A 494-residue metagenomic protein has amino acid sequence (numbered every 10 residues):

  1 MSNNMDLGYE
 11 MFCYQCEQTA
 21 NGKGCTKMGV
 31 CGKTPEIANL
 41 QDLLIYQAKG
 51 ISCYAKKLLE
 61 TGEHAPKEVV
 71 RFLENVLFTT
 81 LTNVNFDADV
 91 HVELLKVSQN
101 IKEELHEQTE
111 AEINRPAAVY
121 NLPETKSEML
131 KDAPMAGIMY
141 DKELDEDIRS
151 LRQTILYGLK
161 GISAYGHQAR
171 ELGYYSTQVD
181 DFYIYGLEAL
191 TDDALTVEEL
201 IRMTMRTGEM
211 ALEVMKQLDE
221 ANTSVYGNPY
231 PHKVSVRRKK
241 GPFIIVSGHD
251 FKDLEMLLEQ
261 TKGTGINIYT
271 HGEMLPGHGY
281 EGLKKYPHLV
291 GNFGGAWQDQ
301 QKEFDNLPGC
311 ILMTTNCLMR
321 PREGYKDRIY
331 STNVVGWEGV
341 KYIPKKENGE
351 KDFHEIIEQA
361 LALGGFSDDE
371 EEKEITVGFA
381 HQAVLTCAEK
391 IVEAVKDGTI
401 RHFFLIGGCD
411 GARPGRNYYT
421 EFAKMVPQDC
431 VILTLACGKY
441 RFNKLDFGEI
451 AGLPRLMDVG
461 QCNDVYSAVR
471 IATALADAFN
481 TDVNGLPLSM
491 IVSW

Functional and structural regions predicted by a protein language model:
S2-A476, N480-W494: Metallocofactor- and cofactor-centric catalytic cores in central/energy metabolism, strongly enriched
